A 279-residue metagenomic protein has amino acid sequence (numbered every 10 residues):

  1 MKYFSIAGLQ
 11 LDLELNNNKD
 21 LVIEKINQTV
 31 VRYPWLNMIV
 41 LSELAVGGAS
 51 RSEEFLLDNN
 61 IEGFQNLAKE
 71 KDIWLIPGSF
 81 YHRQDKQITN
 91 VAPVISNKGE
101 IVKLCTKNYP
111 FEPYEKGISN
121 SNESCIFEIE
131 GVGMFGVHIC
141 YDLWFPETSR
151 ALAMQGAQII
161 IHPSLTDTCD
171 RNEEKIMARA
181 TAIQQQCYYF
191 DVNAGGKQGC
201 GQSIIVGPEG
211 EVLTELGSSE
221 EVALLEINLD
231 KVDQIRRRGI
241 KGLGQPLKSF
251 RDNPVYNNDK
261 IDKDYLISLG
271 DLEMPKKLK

Functional and structural regions predicted by a protein language model:
Y3-L15, V40, L104-T106, G133-D142 (+1 more regions): Active-site-proximal beta-strand elements of phosphoester/diester hydrolases
S5, P34-W35, M134, G156: Short loop/turn motifs at secondary-structure junctions
G8, V91-V94, L104, S124-I126 (+3 more regions): Conserved hydrophobic/aromatic beta-strand scaffold that supports enzyme active sites
D12, A45, F80-Y81, P110 (+5 more regions): Catalytic metal-binding/acid-base residues of hydrolase active sites
N16-I101, T168-I183: Cys-nucleophile CN-hydrolase/nitrilase-fold catalytic domain and related Cys-dependent amidase chemistry that acts on
L57-L75, W144-A223: CN hydrolase (nitrilase-like) catalytic-core segments centered on the catalytic cysteine and neighboring Lys/Glu
R83-Q158, T168-I176, A180, I240: Active-site catalytic loop in hydrolytic enzyme cores
I126, A194-K279: C-terminal beta-strand edge segments of enzyme domains
